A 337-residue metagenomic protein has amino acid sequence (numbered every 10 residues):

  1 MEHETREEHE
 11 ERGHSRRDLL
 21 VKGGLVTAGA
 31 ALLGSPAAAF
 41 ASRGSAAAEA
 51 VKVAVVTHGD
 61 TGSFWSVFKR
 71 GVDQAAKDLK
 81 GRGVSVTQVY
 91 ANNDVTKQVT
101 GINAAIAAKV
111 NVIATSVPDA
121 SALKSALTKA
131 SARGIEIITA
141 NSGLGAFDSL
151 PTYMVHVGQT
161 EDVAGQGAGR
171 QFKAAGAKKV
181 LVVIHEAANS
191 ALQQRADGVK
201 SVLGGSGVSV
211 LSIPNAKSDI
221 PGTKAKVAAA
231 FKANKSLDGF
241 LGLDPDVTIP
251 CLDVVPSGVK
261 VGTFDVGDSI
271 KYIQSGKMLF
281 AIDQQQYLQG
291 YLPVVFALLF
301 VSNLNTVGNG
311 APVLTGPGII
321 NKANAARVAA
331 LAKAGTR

Functional and structural regions predicted by a protein language model:
M1-D18, T27-G34, A38-F40: N-terminal secretory signal peptides
P36-V53: C-terminal segment of N-terminal export signals and the immediately downstream linker at the start of the mature
E49-A50, V202-S206, Y291-R337: Hinge/cleft segment of the Venus flytrap/periplasmic-binding protein
K52-G71, A75, L79, T87-V99 (+3 more regions): Extracytoplasmic "Venus flytrap"
N92-G145, M154-H156, D244-I249: Beta-alpha junction/loop-to-helix N-cap segments that form part of ligand/metal-binding clefts
Q98, V155-V180, T223-K224, D265-I270 (+1 more regions): Hydrophobic alpha-helical segments within soluble ligand-binding/sensing domains
V117-A132, V199, L211, A216-Y272: Hydrophobic alpha-helical
A120-V163, A177, V266-L279, A329-L331: Flexible loop/hinge segments that line or gate small-molecule binding clefts
